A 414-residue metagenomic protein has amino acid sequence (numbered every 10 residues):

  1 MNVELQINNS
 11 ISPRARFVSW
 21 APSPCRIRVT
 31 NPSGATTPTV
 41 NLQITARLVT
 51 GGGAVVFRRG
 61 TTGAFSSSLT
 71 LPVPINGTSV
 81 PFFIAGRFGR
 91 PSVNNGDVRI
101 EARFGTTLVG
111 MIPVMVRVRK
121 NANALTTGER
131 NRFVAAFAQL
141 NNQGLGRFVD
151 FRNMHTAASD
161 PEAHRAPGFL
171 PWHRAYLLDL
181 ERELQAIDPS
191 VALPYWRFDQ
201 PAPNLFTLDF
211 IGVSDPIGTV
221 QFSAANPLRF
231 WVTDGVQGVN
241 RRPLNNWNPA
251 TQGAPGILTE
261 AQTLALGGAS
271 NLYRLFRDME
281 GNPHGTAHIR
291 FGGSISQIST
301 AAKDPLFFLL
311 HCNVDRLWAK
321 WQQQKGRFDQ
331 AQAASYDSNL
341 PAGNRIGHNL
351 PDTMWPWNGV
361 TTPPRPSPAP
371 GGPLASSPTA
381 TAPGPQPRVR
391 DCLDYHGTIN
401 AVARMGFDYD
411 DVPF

Functional and structural regions predicted by a protein language model:
M1-R165, P171, A175-F414: Intrinsically disordered, flexible peripheral segments
